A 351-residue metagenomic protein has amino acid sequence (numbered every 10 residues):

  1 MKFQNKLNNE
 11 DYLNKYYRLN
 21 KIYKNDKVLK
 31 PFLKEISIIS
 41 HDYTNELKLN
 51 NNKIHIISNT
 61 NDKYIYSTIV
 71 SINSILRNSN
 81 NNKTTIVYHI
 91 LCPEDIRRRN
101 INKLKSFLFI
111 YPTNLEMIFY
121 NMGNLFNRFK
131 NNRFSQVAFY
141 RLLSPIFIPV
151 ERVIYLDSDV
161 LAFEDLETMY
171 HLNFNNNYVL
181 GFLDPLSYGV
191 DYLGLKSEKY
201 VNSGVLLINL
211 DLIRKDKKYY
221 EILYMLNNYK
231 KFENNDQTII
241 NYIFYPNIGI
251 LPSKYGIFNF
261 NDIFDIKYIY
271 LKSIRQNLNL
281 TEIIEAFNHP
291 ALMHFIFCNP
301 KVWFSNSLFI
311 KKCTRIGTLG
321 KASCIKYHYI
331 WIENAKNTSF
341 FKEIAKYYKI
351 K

Functional and structural regions predicted by a protein language model:
F3-T60, L210, K215-K351: A glycosyltransferase accessory/donor-loop signature
K53-S58, I75, V87-I90: Hydrophobic targeting segments
I65-N81: Histidine-anchored nucleotide/phosphate-binding helix
I86-E94, G181-F182: Short internal beta-strands
L108-I146: Active-site-proximal specificity loops/subdomain of glycosyltransferases
V153: Short aromatic/hydrophobic "clamp" motif used to bind/position activated sugar donors
D157-L161: The conserved acidic donor/metal-binding loop of glycosyltransferases
A162-Y192: Conserved donor-nucleotide/metal-binding helix-loop-beta segment in metal-dependent transferases, i.e., the alpha-helix
